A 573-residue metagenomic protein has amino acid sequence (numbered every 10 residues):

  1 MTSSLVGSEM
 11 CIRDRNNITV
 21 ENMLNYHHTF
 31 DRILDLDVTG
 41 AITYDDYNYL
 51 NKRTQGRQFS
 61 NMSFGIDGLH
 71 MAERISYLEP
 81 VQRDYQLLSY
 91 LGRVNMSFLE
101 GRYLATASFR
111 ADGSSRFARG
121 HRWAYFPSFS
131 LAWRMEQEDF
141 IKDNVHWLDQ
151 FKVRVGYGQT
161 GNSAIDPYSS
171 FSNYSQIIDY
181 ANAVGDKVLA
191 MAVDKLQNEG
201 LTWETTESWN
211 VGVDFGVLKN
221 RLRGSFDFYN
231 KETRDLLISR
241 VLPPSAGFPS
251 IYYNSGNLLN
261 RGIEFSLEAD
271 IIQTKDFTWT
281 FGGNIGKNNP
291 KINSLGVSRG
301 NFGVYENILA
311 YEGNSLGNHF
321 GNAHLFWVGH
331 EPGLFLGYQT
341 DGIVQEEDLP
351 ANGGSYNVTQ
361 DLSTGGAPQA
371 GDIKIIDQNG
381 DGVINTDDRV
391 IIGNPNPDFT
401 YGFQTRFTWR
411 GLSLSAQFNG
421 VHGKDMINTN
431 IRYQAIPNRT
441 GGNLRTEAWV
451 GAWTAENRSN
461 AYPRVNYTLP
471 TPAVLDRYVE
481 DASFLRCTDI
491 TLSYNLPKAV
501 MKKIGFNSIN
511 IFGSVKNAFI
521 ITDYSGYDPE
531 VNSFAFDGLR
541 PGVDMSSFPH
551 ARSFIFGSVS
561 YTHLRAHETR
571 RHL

Functional and structural regions predicted by a protein language model:
M1, S8-E9, R13-H319, V474-Y561 (+1 more regions): Extracellular/periplasmic, surface-exposed regions of secreted and cell-surface proteins
S4-G7, H567-L573: Positively charged, low-complexity/disordered segments
L5-V6, G402, A461, T562: Serine/proline-rich low-complexity intrinsically disordered segments, especially terminal tails, linkers
Y26, S97, G256-P397, V421-K424 (+1 more regions): Gram-negative outer-membrane beta-barrel transporters
M71-E73, S114, Q345, V358 (+2 more regions): Extracytoplasmic gating/loop element in the C-terminal half of outer-membrane beta-barrel translocons and assembly
E346-E347, F519-I521, T569: Residue-level signal for threonine
P395-M426: Glycine-rich, aromatic-lined ligand/substrate-binding cores of catalytic and carbohydrate-binding domains
